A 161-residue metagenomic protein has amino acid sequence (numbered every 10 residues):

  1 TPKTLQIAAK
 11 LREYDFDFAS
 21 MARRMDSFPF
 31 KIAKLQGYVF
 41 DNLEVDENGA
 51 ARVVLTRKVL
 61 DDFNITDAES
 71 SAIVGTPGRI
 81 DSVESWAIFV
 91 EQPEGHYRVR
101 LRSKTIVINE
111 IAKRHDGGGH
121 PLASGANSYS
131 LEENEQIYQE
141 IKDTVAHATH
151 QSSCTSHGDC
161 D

Functional and structural regions predicted by a protein language model:
T1-D161: Hydrophobic helix-and-loop "lid/oligomerization" segment in the mid-to-C-terminal part of catalytic domains
